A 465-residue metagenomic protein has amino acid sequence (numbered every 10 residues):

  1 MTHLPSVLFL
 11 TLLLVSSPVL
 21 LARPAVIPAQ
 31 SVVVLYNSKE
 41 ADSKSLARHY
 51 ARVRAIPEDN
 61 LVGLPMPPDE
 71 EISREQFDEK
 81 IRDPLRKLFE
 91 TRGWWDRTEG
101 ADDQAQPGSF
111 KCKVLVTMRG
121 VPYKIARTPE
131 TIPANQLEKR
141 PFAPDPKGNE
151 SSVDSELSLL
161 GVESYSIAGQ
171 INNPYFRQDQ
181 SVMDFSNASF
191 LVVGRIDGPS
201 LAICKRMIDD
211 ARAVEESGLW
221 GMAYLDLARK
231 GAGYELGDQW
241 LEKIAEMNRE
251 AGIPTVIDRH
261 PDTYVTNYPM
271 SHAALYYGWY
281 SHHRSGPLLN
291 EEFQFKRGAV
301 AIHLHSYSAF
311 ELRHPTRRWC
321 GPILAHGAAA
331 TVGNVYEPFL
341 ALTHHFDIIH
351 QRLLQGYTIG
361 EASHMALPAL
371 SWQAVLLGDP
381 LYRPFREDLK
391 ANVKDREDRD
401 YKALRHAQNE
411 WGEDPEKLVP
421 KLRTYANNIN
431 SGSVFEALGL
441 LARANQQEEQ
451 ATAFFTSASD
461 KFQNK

Functional and structural regions predicted by a protein language model:
M1-H3: N-terminal secretory signal peptides that target proteins for export/translocation
P5-P18: Bacterial N-terminal signal peptides
R23-R423, N427-S433, A444-N445: Cysteine-dependent hydrolase recognition
R423-I429, S457-N464: Solenoid-like repeat scaffolds
V434, Q446, D460-K465: Charged, long alpha-helical assembly modules
